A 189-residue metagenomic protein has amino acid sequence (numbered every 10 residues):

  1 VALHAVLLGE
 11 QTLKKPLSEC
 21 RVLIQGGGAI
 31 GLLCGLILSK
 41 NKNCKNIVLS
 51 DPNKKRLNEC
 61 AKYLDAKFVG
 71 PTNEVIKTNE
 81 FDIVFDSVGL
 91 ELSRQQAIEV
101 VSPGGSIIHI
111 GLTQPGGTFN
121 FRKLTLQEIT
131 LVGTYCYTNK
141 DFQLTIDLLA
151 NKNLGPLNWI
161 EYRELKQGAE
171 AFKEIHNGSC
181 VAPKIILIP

Functional and structural regions predicted by a protein language model:
V1-P71: Mid-domain Rossmann-like dinucleotide-binding core that forms the NAD(H)/NADP(H) cofactor-binding site
I24, D86, H109: Redox-cofactor binding/interface segments in oxidoreductases and associated redox assembly factors
S50-P52, S87, Y135: N-terminal Rossmann-fold cofactor-binding loop
A66-N73, Y162-Q167: Short acidic-hydrophobic, aromatic-tinged amphipathic segments that line or gate anion-handling sites
V75-V84: A short acidic, Gly/Pro-enriched loop at the edge of an enzyme's catalytic core that lines a small-molecule cofactor
L92-N151, I188-P189: Glycine-rich phosphate-binding loop and adjacent beta-alpha segment of Rossmann(oid) nucleotide-cofactor-binding
Q95, N139, Q143-P189: C-terminal hydrophobic helical "lid"/dimerization subdomain of Rossmann-like NAD(P)H-dependent oxidoreductases
